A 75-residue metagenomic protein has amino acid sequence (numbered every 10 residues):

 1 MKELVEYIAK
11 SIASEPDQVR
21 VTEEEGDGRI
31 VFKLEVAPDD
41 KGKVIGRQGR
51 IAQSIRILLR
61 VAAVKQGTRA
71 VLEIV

Functional and structural regions predicted by a protein language model:
M1-K43, S54-V75: RNA-contacting regions in translation and RNA-metabolism proteins, encompassing KH/S1 modules where present
